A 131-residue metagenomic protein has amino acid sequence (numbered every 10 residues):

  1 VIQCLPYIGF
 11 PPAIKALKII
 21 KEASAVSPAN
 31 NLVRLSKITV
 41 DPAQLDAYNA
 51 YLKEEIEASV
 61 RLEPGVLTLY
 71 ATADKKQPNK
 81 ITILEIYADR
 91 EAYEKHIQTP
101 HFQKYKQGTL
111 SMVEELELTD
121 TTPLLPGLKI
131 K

Functional and structural regions predicted by a protein language model:
V1-I81, I86-Q98, Q103, E114-K131: Short S/T/G/P-rich N-terminal loop/turn motif that feeds into the first structured element of a domain
